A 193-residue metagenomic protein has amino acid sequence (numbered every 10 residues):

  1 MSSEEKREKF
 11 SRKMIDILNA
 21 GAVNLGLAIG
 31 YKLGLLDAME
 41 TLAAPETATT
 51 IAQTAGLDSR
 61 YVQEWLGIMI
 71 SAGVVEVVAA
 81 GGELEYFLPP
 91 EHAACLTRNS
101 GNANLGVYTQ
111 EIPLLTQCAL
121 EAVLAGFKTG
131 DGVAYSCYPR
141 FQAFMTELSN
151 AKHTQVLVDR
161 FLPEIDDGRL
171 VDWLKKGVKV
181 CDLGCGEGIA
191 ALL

Functional and structural regions predicted by a protein language model:
M1-I17: Long, low-complexity, charged/polar intrinsically disordered regions in eukaryotic proteins
R12, K32-D37, T49, Q63: Short amphipathic alpha-helical segments
D16-A22, L27-L33, D37-A38, G67-V178: Conserved Class I S-adenosyl-L-methionine-dependent methyltransferase catalytic core
A38-A44: Short helix-capping/hinge SLiMs at alpha-helix to coil transitions
A44-Q53: Short acidic, hydrophobic short linear motifs in intrinsically disordered regions
L57-I68: Short amphipathic alpha-helical interaction segments
L183: Conserved beta-strand/loop positions that form the S-adenosyl-L-methionine
E187-L193: Conserved SAM-binding loop of SAM-dependent methyltransferases across substrates and taxa, primarily the Class I
